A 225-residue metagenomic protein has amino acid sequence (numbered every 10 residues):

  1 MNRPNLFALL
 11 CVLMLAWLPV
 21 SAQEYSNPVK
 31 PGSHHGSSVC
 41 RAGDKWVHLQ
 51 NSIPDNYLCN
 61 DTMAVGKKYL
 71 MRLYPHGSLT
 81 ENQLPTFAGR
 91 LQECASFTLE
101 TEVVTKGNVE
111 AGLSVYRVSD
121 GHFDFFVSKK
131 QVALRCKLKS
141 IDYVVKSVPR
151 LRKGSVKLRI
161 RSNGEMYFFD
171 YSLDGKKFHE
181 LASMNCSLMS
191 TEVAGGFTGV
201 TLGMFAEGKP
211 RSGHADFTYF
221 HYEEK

Functional and structural regions predicted by a protein language model:
M1-Q23: Bacterial Sec-dependent N-terminal signal peptides
E24-K225: Extracellular glycan-recognition regions
